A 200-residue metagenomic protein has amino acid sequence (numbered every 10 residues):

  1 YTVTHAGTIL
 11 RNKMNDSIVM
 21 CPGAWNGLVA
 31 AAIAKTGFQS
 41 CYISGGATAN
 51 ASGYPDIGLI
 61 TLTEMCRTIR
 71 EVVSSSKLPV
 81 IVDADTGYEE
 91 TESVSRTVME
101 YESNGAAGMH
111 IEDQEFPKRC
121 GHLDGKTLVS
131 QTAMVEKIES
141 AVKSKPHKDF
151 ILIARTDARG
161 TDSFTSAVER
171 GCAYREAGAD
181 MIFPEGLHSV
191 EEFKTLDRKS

Functional and structural regions predicted by a protein language model:
Y1-G23, G27-T36, I138-K148: N-terminal amphipathic alpha-helix/helix-capping segment at the start of soluble metabolic enzymes
G7, A30, C66-V73, V98 (+3 more regions): Generic structural signal for well-ordered alpha-helices, preferentially at hydrophobic/aromatic core positions
K13-V29, Y54-L59, V80-S93, T127-V129 (+1 more regions): Active-site mouth loops of central-metabolism enzymes
V19-C21, Q39-S40, P79-I81, G108-H110 (+2 more regions): Structural preference for beta-strand elements that scaffold enzyme active sites
N26, I33, V72, D83 (+3 more regions): Conserved, mostly hydrophobic/aromatic
S40-C66, A84-T91, H110-T132, A177-L196: Glycine-rich, proline-tolerant flexible connector loops at the mouths of alpha/beta enzymes
G108-A177: Conserved anion-binding
K199-S200: Conserved small/polar residues in nucleotide/adenosyl-binding loops
